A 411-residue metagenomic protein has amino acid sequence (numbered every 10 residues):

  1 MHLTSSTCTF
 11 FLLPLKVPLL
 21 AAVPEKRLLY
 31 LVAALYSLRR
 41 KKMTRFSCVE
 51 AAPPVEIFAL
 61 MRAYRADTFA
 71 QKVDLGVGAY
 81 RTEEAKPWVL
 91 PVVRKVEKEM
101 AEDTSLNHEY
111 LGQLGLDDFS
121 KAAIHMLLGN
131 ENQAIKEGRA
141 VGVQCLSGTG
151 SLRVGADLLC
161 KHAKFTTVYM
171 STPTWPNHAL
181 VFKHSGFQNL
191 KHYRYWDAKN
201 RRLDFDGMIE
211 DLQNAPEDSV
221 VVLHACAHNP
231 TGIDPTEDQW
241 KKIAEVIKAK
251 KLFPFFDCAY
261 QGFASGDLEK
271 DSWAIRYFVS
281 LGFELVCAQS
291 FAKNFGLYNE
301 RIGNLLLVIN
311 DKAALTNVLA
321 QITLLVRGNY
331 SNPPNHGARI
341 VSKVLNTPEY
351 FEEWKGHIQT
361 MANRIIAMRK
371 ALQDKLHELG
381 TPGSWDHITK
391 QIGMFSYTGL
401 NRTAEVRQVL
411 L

Functional and structural regions predicted by a protein language model:
K26-K42: Short, Lys/Arg-enriched N-terminal segments with co-localized hydrophobic residues within the first ~10-30 amino acids
K42-G115, A122-H125, G129, G328 (+2 more regions): N-terminal "arm"/small-domain region of PLP-dependent enzymes with the aminotransferase-like
R94-K251, G262-F263, E269-I275, L400-N401: Conserved core of the PLP fold type I
A122, S280-G356: Conserved core segment of the aminotransferase class I/II
F255: Generic enzyme active-site microenvironment
A259: Conserved Walker B
E353-L410: Conserved PLP-binding catalytic core of the aspartate aminotransferase-like
